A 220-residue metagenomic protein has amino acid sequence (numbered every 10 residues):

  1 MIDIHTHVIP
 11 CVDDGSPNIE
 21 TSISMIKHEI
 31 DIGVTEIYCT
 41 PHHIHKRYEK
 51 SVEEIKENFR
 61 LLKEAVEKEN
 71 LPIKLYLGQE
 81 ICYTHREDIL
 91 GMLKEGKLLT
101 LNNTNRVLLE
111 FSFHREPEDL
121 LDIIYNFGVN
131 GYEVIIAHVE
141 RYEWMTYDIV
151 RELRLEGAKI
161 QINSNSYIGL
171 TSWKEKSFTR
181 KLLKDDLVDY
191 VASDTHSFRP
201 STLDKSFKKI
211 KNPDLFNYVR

Functional and structural regions predicted by a protein language model:
M1-P72: An N-terminally biased module of ancient metal coordination in phosphate/nucleic-acid-related enzymes
I30, G128, L183-K184: Non-catalytic positions within long, well-ordered alpha-helices that form the structural scaffold/packing of enzyme
I44-R47, C82-T84, E140-M145, Y167-L170 (+1 more regions): Active-site environment of divalent metal-dependent phosphoester hydrolases
E49-I160: Extended substrate/RNA-proximal surfaces in nucleic-acid metabolism proteins
K159-G169: His/Asp/Glu-enriched short active-site or ligand-binding loop at hydrolase and phosphoryl-transfer sites
D185-L203: Short acidic/histidine-rich active-site segments
K205-R220: Mid-to-C-terminal alpha-helical segments outside catalytic/metal-binding sites
